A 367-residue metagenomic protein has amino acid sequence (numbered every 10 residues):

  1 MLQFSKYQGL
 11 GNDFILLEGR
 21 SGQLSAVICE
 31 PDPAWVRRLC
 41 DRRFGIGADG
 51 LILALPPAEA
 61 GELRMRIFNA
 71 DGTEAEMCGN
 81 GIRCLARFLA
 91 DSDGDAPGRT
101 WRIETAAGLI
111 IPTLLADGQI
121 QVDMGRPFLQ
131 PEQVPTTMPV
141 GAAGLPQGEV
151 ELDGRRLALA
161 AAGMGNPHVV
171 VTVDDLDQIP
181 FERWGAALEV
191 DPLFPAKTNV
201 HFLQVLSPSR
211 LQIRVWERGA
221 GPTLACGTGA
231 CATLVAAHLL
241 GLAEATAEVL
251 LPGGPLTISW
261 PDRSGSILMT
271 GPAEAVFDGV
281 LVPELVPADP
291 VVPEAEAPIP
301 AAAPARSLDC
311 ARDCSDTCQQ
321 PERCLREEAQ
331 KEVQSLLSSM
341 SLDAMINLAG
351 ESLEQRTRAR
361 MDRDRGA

Functional and structural regions predicted by a protein language model:
M1-D117, V169-V292: A glycine-rich beta-to-alpha transition motif near the start of alpha/beta enzyme domains, typified by
M1-S21, V140, L145-A162: N-terminal, positively charged, Ser/Thr/Ala/Gly-biased leader segments that form transit/presequence-like amphipathic
T100-R102, L109, T113-L152, R156-L159 (+2 more regions): Juxtamembrane transmembrane-helix boundary motif
L159, P167-V170: Selected transmembrane alpha-helices and immediately adjacent juxtamembrane segments of polytopic inner-membrane
A162-M164, A186: Membrane-interfacial helix-loop segments of redox and metal-homeostasis proteins, especially TM-loop-TM junctions
V292-A367: Cysteine-centered metal-binding/redox modules
